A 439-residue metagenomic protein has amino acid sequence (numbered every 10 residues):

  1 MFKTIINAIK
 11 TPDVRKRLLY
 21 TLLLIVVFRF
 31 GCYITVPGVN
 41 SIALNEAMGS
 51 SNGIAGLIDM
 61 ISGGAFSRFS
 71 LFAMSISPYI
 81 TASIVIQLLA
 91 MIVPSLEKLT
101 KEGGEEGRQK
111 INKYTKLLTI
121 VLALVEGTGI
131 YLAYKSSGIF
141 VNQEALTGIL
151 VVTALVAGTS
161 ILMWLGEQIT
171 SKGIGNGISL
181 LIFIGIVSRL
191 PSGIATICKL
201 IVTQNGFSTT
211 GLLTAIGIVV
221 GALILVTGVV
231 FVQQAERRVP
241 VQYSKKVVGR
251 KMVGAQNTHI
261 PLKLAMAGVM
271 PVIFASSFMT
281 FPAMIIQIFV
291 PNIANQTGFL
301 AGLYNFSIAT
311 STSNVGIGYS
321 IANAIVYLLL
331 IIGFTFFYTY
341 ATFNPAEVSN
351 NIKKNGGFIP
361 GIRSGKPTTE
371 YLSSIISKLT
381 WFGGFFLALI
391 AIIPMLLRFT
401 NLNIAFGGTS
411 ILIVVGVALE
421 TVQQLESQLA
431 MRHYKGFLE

Functional and structural regions predicted by a protein language model:
M1-E439: N-terminal cationic and glycine-rich segments that engage phosphates or anionic surfaces
